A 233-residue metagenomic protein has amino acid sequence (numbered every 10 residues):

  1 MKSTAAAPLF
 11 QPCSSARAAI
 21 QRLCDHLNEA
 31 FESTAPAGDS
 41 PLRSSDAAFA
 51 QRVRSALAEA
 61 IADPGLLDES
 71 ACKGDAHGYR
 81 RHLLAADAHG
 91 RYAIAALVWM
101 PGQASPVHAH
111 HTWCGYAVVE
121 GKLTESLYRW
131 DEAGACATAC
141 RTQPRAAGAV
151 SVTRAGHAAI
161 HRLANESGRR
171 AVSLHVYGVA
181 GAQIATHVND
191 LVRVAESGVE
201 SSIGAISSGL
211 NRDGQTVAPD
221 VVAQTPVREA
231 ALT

Functional and structural regions predicted by a protein language model:
M1-P64: N-terminal leader/capping segments at the start of a protein or of a new domain
C72-P101: A short glycine-rich, His/Asp/Glu-containing loop-to-beta-strand
A95-A109, G156-A158: Conserved short histidine dyad/triad with adjacent acidic residue
H110-Y128: Glycine- and acidic-residue-biased ligand/ion/polar-headgroup-sensing regions
G115, W130-I160: Short acidic-glycine-tyrosine-enriched beta hairpin
G115-A117, G168-Q183: A short hydrophobic beta-strand segment most commonly corresponding to one strand of the jelly-roll/cupin
A149, A155-V176: Ligand-binding loop in jelly-roll beta-barrel domains
L191-T233: Long hydrophobic alpha-helical segments typical of transmembrane helices together with their membrane-interfacial
